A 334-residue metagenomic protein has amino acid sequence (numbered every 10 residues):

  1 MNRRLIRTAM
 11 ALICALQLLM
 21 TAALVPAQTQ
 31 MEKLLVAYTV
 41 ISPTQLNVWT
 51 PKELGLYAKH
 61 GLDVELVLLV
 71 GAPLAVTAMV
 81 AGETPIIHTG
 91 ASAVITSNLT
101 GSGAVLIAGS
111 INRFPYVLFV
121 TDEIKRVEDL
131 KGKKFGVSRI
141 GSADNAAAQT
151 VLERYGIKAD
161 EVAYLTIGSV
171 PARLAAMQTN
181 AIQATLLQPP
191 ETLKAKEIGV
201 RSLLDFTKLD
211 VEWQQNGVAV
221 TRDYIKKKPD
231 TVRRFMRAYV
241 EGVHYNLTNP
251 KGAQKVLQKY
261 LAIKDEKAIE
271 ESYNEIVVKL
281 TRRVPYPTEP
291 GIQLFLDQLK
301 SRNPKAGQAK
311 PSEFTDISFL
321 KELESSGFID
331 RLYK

Functional and structural regions predicted by a protein language model:
M1-I6: N-terminal secretory signal peptides that target proteins for export/translocation
A9-T21: Bacterial N-terminal signal peptides
A23-A27: Sec/Tat signal peptide C-region and signal peptidase I cleavage site
Q28-T179, Q183-P189, S202-F206, V211-E212: Short, glycine-/small- and polar/acidic-enriched structural segments that line small-molecule recognition paths
S92-A93, P171-I263: Pocket-lining segment of extracytoplasmic ligand-binding domains
S142-V162, R237-E271, S312-T315, K321-L323 (+1 more regions): Ligand-binding clefts/hinges and TM-proximal coupling segments of bilobed small-molecule sensing domains
K226-G307: Secondary-structure end/capping motifs
D297-K334: Conserved C-terminal helix/tail region of periplasmic/extracytoplasmic solute-binding proteins
